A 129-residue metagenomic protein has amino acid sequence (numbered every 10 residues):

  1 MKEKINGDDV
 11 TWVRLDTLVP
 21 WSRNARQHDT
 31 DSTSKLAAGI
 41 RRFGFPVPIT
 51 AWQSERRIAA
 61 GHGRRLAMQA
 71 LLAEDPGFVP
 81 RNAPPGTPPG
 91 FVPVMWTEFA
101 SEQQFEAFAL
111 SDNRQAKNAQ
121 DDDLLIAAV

Functional and structural regions predicted by a protein language model:
M1-T97, F105-V129: Short, charged/polar connector segments at secondary-structure boundaries
